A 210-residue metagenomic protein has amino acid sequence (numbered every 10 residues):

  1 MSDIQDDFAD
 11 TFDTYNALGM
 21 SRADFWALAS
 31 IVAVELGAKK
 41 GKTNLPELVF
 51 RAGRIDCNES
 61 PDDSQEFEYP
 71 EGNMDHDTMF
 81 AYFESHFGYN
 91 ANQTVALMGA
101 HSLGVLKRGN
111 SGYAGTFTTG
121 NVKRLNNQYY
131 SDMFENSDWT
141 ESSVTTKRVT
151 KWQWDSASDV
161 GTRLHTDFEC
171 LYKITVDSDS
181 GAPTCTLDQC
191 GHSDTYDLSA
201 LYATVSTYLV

Functional and structural regions predicted by a protein language model:
M1-V210: Long, well-ordered alpha/beta core segments of mature domains
